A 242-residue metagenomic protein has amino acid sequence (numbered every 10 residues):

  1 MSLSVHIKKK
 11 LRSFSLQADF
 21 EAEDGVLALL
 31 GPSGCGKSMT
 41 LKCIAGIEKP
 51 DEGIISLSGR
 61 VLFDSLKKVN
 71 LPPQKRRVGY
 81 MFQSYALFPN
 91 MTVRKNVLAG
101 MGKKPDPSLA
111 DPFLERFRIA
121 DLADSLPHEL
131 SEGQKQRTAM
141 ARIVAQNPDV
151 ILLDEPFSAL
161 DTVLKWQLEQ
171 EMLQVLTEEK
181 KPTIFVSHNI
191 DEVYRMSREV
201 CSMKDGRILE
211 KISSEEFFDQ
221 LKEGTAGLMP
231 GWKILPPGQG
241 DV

Functional and structural regions predicted by a protein language model:
R60-S65, P105-L122, L173-Q174: Conserved ABC ATPase "signature" region
L62-Y80, Q220-L221: ABC ATPase NBD coupling module
L126-L130, Q134-Q136: Conserved ABC ATPase signature
A145-D149: A short, proline-enriched helix->beta-strand linker immediately N-terminal to the Walker B motif in ABC-type P-loop
K180-V186: Conserved H-loop
V193-R195: A short, surface-exposed alpha-helical micro-motif characterized by mixed small hydrophobic and charged/polar residues
